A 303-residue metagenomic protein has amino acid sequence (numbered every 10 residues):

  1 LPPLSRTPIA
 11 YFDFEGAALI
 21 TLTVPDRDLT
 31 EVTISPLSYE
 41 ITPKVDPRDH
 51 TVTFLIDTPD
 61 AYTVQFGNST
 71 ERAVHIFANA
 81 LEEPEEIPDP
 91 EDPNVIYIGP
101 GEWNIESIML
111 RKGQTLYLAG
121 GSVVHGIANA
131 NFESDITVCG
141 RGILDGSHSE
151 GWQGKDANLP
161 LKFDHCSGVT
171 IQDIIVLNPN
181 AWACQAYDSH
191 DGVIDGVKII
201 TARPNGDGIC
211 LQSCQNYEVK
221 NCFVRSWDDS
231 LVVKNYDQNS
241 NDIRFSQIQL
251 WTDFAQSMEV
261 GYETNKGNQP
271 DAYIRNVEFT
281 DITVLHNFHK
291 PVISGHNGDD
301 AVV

Functional and structural regions predicted by a protein language model:
L1-D89: Beta-strand-enriched, solvent-exposed domains that form extended recognition/catalytic surfaces
F14-G16, I56-T58, P90, L110 (+3 more regions): Solvent-exposed loop and beta-edge segments used for protein-protein assembly and interaction
I20-L22, V32-I34, V64, I76 (+5 more regions): Hydrophobic beta-strand residues in large extracellular and virion-surface proteins
H50-I56, W103-T115, V123-C139, S147-G168 (+3 more regions): Extracellular beta-strand-rich solenoid/capping regions of secreted or surface-exposed proteins that bind or remodel
S69, A78-Q114: N-terminal domain-start segments of secreted/luminal proteins
Y97-I98, Y117-L118, A128: Short hydrophobic beta-strand that contains or immediately precedes a catalytic carboxylate
G113-T115, G120, S134-D145, S167-N178 (+5 more regions): Right-handed parallel beta-helix
V124, E150-K162, N178-W182, R203-C210 (+3 more regions): Extracellular beta-strand/beta-solenoid scaffold signature
